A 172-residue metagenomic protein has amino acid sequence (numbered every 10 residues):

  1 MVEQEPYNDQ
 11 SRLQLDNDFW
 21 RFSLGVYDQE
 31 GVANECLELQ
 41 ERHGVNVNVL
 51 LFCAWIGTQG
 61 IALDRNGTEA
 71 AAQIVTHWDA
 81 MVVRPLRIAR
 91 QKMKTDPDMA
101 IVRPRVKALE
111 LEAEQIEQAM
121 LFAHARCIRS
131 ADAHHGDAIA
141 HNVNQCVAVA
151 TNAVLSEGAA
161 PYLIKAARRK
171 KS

Functional and structural regions predicted by a protein language model:
M1-R12, R129: Long, acidic, intrinsically disordered low-complexity segments
V2-E3, L15-E30, Y162, R169-S172: Acidic, glycine/proline-rich low-complexity segments that act as flexible tails and inter-domain linkers
A33-E69: N-terminal interaction modules that seed assembly of large macromolecular complexes
E35, V45-L51, V82-P85, V102-R105 (+1 more regions): Residue-level detector of well-ordered alpha-helical segments, enriched for hydrophobic/aromatic packing positions
G44-N48, I56-I61, D79, L111-E117 (+2 more regions): Short alpha-helix boundary/capping elements
L63-P85: Short secondary-structure subsegments characteristic of cysteine-rich extracellular domains
Q91-K170: A charged, amphipathic interaction segment
